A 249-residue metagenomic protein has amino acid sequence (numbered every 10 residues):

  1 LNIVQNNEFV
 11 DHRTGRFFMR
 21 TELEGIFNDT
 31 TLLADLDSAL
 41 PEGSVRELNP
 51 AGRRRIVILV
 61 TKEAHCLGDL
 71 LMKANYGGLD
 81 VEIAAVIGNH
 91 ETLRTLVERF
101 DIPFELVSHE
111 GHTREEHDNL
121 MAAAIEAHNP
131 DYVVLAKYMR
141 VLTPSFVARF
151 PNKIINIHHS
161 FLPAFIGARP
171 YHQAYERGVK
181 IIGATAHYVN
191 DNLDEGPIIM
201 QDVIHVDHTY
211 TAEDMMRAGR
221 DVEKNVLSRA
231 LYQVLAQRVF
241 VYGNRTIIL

Functional and structural regions predicted by a protein language model:
Q5-L249: One-carbon transfer enzymes
